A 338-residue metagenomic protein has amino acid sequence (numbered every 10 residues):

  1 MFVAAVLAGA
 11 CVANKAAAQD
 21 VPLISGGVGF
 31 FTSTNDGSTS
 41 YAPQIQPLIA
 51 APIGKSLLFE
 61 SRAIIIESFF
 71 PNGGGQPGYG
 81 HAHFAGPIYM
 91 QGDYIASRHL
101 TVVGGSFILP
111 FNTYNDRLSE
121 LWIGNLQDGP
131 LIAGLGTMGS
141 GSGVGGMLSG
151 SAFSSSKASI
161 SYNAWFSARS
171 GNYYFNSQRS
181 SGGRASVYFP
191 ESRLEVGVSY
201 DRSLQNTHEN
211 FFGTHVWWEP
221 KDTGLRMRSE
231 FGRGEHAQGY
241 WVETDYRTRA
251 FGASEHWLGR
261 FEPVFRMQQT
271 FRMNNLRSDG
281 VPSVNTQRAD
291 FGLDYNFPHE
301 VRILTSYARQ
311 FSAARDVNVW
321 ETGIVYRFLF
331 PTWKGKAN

Functional and structural regions predicted by a protein language model:
M1-Q19, T332-N338: Cleavable N-terminal export/targeting peptides
D20-G26, G37-R169, S177-R179, S186-R193 (+3 more regions): Outer membrane beta-barrel
G27, K55-S56, S186-S278, Y326: Detector for outer-membrane/organellar transmembrane beta-barrel domains, recognizing the amphipathic beta-strand
F31-S33, I66-S68, L109-N112, S167-G171 (+5 more regions): Structural signature of outer-membrane beta-barrel domains
N35-Y41, P77-F84, G136-S140, Y173-Q178 (+4 more regions): Replace "Gram-negative outer membrane beta-barrel proteins" with "bacterial and organellar outer membrane beta-barrel
P43, G86-I88, A168, R179-S181 (+7 more regions): Transmembrane beta-barrel architecture of outer-membrane proteins
P71-G80, R272-P282, R327-N338: Solvent-exposed loop segments that connect transmembrane elements
L148, T244, V317-N338: Outer-membrane beta-barrel "beta-signal"
